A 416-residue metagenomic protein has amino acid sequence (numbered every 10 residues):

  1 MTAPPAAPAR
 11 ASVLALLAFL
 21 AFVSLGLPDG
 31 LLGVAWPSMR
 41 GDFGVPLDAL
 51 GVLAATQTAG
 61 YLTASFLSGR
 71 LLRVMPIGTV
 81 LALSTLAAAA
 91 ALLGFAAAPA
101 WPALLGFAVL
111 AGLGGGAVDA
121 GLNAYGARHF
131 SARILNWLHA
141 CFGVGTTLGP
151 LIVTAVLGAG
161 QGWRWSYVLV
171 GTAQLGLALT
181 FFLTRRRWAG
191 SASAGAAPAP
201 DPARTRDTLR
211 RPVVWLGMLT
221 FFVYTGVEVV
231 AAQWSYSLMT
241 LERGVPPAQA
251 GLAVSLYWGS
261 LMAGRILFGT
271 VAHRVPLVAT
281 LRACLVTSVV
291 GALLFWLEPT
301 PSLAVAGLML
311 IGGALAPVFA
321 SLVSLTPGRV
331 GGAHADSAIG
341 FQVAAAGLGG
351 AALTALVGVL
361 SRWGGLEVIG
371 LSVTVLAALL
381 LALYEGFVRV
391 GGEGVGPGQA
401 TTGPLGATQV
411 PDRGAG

Functional and structural regions predicted by a protein language model:
L32-G33, R211-S255, G259-A263: Extracytoplasmic gate region of multi-pass secondary transporters
G44, P76, A97-P99, G244 (+2 more regions): Helix-breaking motifs and short loop linkers at transmembrane-helix boundaries and internal kinks in secondary membrane
T63-P102: Conserved MFS/SLC helix-loop-helix module at the cytosolic interface between two early adjacent transmembrane helices
A64-I77, G264-P276, S361: Helix-to-loop junctions at the C-terminal end of transmembrane segments in multipass secondary transporters
F107-F142: Cytoplasmic helix-loop-helix junction between adjacent transmembrane helices in 12-TM secondary transporters
L138-A189: Helix-loop-helix hairpin linking two adjacent transmembrane segments in secondary transporters
V275-L322: C-terminal transmembrane helical hairpin of 12-TM major facilitator-type secondary transporters
G332-L366, V373: A late C-terminal transmembrane helix in Major Facilitator Superfamily
